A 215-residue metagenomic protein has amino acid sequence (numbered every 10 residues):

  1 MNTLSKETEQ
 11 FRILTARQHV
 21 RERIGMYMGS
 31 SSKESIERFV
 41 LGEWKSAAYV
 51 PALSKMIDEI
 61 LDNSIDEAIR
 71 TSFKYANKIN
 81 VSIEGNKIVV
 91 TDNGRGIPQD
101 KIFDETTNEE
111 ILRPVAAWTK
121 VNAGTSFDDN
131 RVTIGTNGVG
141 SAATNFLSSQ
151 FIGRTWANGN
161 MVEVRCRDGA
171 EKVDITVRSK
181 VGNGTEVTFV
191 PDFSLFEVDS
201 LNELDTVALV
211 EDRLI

Functional and structural regions predicted by a protein language model:
M1-D58, F103, R113-A116: Bergerat-fold GHKL ATPase/HATPase_c domain
N2-R12, N86-E110, G124-I215: GHKL-type ATPase core
V20, N63, A117, V187 (+1 more regions): Residue-level signature of catalytic and energy-coupling elements of molecular machines, predominantly ATP/GTP-dependent
G29-K33, S64-N80, G124-I134, G153-W156 (+1 more regions): Active-site phosphate-binding and catalytic loops of NTP-dependent enzymes
E34-K45, R70-A76, Q99-R113, E197-D205: Intrinsically disordered, low-complexity coil segments
E37, S72-N77, I83-E84, T91 (+1 more regions): Structured N-terminal alpha/beta-domain signature that marks small ligand/cofactor-binding or signaling modules
A47-I79, I83, G140-L147: Conserved ATP-binding N-box helix of the HATPase_c
L53-D62, S72, E110-F127, D205-D212: A short, contiguous, amphipathic alpha-helix enriched in charged residues
